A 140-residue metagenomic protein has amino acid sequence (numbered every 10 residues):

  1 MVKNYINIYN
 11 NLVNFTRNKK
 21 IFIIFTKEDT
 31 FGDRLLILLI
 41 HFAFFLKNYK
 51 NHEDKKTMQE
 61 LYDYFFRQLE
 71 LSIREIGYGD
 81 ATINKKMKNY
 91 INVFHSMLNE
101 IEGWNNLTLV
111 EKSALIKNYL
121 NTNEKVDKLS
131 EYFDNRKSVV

Functional and structural regions predicted by a protein language model:
M1-V140: Surface/interface-facing alpha-helical segments and adjacent flexible terminal/loop regions used for partner/assembly
